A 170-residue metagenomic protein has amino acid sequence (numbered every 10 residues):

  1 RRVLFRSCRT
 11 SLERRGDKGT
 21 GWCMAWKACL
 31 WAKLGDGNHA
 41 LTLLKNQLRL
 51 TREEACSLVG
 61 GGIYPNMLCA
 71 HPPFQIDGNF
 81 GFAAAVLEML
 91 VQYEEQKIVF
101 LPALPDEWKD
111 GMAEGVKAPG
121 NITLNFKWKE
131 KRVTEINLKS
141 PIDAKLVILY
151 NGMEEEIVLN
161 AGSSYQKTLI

Functional and structural regions predicted by a protein language model:
R1-C23, A32-A40, A113-I170: Beta-rich accessory regions
R1-Y93, T134: Active-site core of glycosidic bond-cleaving carbohydrate-active enzymes
R52-C56, G111, N151: Short alpha-helical interface elements
P73-L124: Catalytic cores of secreted or luminal carbohydrate-active enzymes
